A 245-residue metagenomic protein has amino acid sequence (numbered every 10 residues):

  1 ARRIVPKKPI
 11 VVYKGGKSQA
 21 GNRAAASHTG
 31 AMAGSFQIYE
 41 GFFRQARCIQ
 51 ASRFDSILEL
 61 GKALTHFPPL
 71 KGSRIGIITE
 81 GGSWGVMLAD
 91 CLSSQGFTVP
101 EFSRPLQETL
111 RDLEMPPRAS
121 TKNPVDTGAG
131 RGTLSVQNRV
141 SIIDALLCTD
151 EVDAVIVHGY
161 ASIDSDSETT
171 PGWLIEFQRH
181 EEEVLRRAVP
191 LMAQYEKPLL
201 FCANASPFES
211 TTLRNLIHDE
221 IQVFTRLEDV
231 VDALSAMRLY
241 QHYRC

Functional and structural regions predicted by a protein language model:
A1-R2, Q50, L70, Y160: Bulky hydrophobic/aromatic packing residues
R2, Q137-C148, E182, R186 (+1 more regions): Amphipathic, non-transmembrane alpha-helical secondary structure
R2-P6, M192-Y195: Short, conserved loop/helix-junction motifs that constitute active-site signature segments in enzyme catalytic cores
R3-K7, T109-L110, L174-H180: Short acidic/polar alpha-helix capping motifs at helix-coil junctions
I10-V12: Signature of multi-pass transmembrane helix bundles
K14-T79, S83-P100, P171-C245: Peripheral docking tails and interdomain loops at the edges of cofactor- or intermediate-handling domains
G21-R23, K71-T170: Short glycine-cluster motifs
